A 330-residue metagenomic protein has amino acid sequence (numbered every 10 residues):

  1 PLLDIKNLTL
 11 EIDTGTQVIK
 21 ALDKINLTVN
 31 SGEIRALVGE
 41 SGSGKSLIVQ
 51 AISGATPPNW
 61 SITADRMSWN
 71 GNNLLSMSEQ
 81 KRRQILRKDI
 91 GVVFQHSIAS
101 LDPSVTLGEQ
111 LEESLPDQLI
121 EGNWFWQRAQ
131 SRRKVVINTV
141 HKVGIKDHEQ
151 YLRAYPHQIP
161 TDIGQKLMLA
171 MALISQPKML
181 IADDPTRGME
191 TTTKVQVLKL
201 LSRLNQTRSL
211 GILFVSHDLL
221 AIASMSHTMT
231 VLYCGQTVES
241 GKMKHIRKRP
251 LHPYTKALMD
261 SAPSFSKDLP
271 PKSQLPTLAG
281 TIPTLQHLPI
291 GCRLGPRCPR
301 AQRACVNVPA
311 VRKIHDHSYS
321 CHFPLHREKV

Functional and structural regions predicted by a protein language model:
V38-E40: The feature captures the beta-strand-to-loop junction immediately N-terminal to the Walker
S61-N73: Conserved ABC transporter NBD signature motif
H96, P103-I120: Q-loop/switch helix immediately C-terminal to the Walker
I174-K178: A short, proline-enriched helix->beta-strand linker immediately N-terminal to the Walker B motif in ABC-type P-loop
M189-P270: P-loop NTP-binding/switch modules centered on Walker-like glycine-rich loops
K242-V330: Charged, flexible cofactor/metal-binding loops and thiol motifs
